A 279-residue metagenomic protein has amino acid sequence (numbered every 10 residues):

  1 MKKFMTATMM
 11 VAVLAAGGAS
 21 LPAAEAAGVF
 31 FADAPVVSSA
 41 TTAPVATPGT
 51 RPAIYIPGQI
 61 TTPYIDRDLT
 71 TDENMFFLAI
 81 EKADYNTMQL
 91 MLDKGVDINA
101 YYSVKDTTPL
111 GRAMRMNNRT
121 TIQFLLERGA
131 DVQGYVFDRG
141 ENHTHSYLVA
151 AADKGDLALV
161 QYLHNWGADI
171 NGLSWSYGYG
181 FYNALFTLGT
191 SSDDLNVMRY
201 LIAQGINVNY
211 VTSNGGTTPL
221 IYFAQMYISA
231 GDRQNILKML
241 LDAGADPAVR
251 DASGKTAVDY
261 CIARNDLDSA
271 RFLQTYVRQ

Functional and structural regions predicted by a protein language model:
M1-F4: Positively charged n-region of N-terminal signal peptides that target proteins for export
T6-L14: Hydrophobic helical h-region of N-terminal Sec-dependent signal peptides in bacterial secretory/periplasmic proteins
A15-A23: C-terminal segment of classical bacterial N-terminal signal peptides
P44-K105: N-terminal segments that cap or nucleate solenoid repeat domains
D68-L78, Y101-G111, Y135-A150, L173-L188 (+2 more regions): Ankyrin-repeat boundary/"N-cap" motif
L78-A83, G111-N118, A150-D156, N183-D194 (+2 more regions): Ankyrin repeat A-helix N-terminal signature
Q89-D97, Q123-D131, Q161-D169, R199-N207 (+2 more regions): Ankyrin repeat domain, specifically the short helix-to-loop turn at the C-terminus of the second helix of each repeat
P247-Q279: Leucine-rich solenoid repeat scaffolds
